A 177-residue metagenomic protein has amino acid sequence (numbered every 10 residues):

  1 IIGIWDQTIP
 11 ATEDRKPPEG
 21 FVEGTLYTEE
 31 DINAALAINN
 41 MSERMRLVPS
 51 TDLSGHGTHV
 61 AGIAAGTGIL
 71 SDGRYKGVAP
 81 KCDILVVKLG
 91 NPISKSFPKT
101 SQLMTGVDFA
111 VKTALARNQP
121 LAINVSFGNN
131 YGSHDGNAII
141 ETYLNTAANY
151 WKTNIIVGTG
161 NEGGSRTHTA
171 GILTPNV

Functional and structural regions predicted by a protein language model:
I1-S101, N118-Q119, K152, T167: Subtilisin-like serine protease catalytic core
N91-V177: Substrate-binding/access-modulating region of protease and related hydrolase catalytic domains
